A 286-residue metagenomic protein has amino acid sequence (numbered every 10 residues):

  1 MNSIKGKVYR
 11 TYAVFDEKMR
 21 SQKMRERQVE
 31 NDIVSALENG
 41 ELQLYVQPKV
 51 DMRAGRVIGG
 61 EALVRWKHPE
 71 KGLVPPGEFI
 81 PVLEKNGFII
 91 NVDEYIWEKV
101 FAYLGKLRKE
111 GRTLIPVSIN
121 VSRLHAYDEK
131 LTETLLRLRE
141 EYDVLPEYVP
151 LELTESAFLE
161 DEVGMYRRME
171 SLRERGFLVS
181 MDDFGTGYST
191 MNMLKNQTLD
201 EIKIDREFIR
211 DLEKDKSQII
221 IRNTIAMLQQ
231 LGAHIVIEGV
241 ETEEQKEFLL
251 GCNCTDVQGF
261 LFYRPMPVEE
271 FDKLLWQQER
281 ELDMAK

Functional and structural regions predicted by a protein language model:
M1-Y9, G77, T132, V236-G239 (+1 more regions): Catalytic-core segments of nucleotide cyclases and related cyclic-nucleotide turnover enzymes
N2, G6-Q43, F88-N91, F101-A102 (+3 more regions): Inter-domain helical "communication" segments and dimerization helices that couple sensory or membrane-embedded modules
K7, S35, N39, D51 (+6 more regions): Nucleotide second-messenger and two-component phosphorelay signaling modules
V14-D16, Q22, M52-E61, F88-M165 (+1 more regions): Catalytic core of bacterial c-di-GMP phosphodiesterases, primarily the EAL and HD-GYP domains, capturing alpha-helical
V14-K18, R25-V82, N120, M181 (+4 more regions): Active-site core of bacterial EAL-family cyclic-dinucleotide phosphodiesterase domains
S21, M52-R53, P69-E70, S122-E129 (+2 more regions): EAL-family c-di-GMP phosphodiesterase catalytic domain
A62, E78, V82-L83, I96-L104 (+4 more regions): Structural preference for long, well-ordered alpha-helical segments in enzyme cores
I80-P81, I90, E170, R210 (+1 more regions): Conserved long alpha-helical elements within nucleotide-processing catalytic cores of c-di-GMP signaling and class III
